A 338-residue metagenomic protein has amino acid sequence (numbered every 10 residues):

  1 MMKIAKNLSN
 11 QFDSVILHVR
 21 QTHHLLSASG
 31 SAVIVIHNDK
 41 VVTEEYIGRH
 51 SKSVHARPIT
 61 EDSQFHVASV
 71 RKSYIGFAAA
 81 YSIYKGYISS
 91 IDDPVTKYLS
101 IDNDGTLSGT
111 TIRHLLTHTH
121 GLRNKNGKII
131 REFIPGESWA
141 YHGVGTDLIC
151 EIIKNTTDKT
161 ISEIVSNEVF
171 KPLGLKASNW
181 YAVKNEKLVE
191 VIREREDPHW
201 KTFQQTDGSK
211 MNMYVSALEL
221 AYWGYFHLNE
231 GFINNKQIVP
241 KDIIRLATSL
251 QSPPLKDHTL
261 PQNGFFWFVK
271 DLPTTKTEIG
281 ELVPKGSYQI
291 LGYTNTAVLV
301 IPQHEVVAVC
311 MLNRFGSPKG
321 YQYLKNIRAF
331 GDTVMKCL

Functional and structural regions predicted by a protein language model:
M1-I47, K159, T206-L338: Catalytic loop of the DD-peptidase/beta-lactamase superfamily, centered on the K-T-G motif and neighboring
Q11, V15, I91-P94, S108-I112 (+5 more regions): Stable alpha-helical elements in mature extracytoplasmic
H24-I34, E45-Y46, V54-L99, T106-R113 (+3 more regions): Short active-site loop at a secondary-structure junction that contains or immediately precedes the catalytic residue(s)
V35, D39-K40, H66-I88, L115 (+3 more regions): Alpha-helical scaffold elements that line and support the substrate/ligand-binding pocket of soluble hydrolases
H55, R131-S138, N185-K210, N263 (+1 more regions): Carbohydrate-binding/catalytic loop surfaces
E61, H66-S69, S82-R123, G127 (+1 more regions): Active-site helix/loop module of the DD-peptidase/beta-lactamase fold, centered on the serine-lysine SxxK catalytic
D92-Y98, E132-P135, E163-F170, Q237-I244 (+1 more regions): Short alpha-helical "patches" and their helix-cap loops
